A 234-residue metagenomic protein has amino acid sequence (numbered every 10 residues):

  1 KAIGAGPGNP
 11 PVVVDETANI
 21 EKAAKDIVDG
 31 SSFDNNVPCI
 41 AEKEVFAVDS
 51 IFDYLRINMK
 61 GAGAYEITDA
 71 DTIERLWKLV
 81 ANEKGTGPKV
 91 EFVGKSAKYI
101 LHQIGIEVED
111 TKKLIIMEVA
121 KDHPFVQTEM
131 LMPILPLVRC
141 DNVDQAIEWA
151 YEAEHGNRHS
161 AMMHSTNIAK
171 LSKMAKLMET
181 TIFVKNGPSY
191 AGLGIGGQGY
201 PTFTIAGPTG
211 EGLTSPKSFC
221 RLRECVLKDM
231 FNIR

Functional and structural regions predicted by a protein language model:
K1-L114, E118-K121: ALDH superfamily catalytic-core signature
I106-R234: Conserved C-terminal structural/oligomerization subdomain of aldehyde/semialdehyde dehydrogenase
